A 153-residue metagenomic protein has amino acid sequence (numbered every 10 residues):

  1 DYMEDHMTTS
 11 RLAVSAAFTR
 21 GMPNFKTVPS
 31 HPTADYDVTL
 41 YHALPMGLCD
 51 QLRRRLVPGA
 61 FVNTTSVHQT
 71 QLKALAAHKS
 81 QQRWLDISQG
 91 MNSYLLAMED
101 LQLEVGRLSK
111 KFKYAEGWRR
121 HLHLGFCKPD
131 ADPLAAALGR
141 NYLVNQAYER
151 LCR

Functional and structural regions predicted by a protein language model:
D1-R153: Metal-dependent de-N-acetylase/amidase catalytic core
